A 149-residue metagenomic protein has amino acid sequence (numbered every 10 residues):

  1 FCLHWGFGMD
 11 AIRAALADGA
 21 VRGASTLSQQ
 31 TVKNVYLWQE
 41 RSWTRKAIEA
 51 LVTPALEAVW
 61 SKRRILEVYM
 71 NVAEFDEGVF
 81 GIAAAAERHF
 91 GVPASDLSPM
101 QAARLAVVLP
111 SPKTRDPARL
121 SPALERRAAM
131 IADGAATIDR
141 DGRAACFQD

Functional and structural regions predicted by a protein language model:
F1-A144: Peptidoglycan glycan-strand catalytic modules in the bacterial/periplasmic cell-wall system
Q148-D149: Short, solvent-exposed mixed-charge patches
